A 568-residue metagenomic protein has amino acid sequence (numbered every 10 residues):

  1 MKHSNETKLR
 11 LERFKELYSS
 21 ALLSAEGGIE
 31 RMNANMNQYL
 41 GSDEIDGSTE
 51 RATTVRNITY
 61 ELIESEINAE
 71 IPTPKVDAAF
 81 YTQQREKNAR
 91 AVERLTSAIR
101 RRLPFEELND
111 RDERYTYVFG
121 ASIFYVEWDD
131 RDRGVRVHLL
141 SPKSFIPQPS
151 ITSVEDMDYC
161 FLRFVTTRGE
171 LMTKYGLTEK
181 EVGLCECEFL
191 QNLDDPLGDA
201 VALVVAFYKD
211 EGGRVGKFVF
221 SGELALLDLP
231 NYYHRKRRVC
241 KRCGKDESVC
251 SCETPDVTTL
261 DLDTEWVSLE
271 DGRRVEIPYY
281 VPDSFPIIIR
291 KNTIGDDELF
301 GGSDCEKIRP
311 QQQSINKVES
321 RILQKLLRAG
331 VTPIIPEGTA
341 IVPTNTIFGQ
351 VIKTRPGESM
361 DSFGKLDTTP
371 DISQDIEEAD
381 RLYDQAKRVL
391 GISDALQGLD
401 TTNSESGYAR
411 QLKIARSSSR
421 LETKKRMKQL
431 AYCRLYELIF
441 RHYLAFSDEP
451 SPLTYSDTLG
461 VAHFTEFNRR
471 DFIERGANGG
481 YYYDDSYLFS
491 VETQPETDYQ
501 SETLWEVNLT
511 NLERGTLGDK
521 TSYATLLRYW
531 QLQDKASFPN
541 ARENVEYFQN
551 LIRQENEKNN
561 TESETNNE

Functional and structural regions predicted by a protein language model:
M1-R31, M36-D43, R101, K236-T258 (+1 more regions): C-terminal anchoring/interaction modules
M1-T264, L269, Q374, E378-R381 (+2 more regions): Extended, helix-rich architectural segments
G47-A89, V267-P282, A340-T346, L390-I392 (+3 more regions): Short, amphipathic alpha-helical segments
N57, S141, T167-R168, T178 (+5 more regions): Helix N-terminus capping/helix-initiation residues
Y81, N109, F300, P370-D371 (+1 more regions): Residue-level detector of alpha-helix boundaries and kinks
K87-N88, L95, P286, G357-S359 (+1 more regions): Short, flexible segments with low predicted structural confidence
K217, E276, H463-F464: A sequence-level detector of short linear motifs
S221-G222, L229-N231, R235, P255-F348: Catalytic nucleotidyl-transfer cores of nucleotide-processing enzymes
